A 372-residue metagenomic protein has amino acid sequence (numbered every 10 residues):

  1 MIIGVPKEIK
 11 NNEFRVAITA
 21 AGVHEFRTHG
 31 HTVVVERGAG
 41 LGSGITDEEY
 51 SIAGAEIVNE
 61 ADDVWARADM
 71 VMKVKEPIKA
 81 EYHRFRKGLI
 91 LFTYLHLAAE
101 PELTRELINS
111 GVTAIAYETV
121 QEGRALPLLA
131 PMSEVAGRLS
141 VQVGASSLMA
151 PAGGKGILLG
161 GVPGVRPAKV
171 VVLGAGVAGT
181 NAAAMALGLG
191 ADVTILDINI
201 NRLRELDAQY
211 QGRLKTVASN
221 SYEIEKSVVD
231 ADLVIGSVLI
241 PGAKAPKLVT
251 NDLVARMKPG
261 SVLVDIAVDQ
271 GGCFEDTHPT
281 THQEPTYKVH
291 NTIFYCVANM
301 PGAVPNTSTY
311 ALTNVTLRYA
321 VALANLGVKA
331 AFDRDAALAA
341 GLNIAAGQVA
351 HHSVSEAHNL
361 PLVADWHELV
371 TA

Functional and structural regions predicted by a protein language model:
I2, E8, P77-K169, V297-N299: Glycine/serine-rich phosphate-binding loop and adjoining beta1-alpha1 elements at the start of nucleotide-handling
I2-E106, S110: An N-terminal-biased, well-structured beta-alpha scaffold segment characteristic of Rossmann-like dinucleotide-binding
P6-I45, P151-L239, T286: Glycine-rich phosphate/diphosphate-binding loop of Rossmann-like nucleotide-binding domains
A55-E56, V112, L214-K215, T292: Short, conserved active-site loop motifs that form the nucleotide-linked donor/cofactor pocket
D69, K75-E76, L95-H96, N220 (+3 more regions): Short glycine-/small-residue-rich Rossmann-like dinucleotide-binding loops
E118-L158, V268, C273-A372: Adenosine-phosphate binding glycine-rich loop
A208-H290: Rossmann-like adenosine-cofactor binding region
